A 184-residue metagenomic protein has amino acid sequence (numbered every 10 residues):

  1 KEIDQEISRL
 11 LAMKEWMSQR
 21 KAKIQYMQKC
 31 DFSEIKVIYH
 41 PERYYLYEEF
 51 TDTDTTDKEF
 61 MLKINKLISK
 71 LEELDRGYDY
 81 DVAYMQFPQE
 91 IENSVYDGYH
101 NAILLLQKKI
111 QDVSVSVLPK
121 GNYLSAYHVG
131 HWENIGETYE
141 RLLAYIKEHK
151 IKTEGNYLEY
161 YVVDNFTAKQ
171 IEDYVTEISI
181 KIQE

Functional and structural regions predicted by a protein language model:
E2-E184: A solvent-exposed interaction/effector surface
